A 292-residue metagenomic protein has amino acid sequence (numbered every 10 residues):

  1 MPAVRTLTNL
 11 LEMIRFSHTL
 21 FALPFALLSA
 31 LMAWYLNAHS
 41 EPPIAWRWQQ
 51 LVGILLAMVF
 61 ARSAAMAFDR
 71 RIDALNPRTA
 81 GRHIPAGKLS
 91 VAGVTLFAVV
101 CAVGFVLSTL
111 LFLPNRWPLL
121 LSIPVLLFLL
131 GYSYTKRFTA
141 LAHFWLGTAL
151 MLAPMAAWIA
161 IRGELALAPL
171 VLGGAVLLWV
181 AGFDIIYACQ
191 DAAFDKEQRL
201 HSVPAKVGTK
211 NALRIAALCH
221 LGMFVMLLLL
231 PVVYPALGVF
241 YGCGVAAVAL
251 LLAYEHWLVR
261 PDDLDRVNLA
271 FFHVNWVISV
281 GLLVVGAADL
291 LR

Functional and structural regions predicted by a protein language model:
M1-T8, M66-L89, I185-K210, W257-V267: Cytosolic, membrane-interface loops and tails of multi-pass inner-membrane proteins
A3-T8, V225, L229-R292: Extended hydrophobic alpha-helices typical of membrane-associated regions
T8-E12, R82-L172, A253-R260: Intramembrane alpha-helical segments
T8-F21, G87-K88, K136, S202-R214 (+1 more regions): Membrane interfacial helix-start motif at the N-side
L20-L23, V99, V103-V106, I123-L130 (+5 more regions): Hydrophobic alpha-helical transmembrane segments of multipass integral membrane proteins
P24-S29, L146-I161, K206-T209, F271-G286: Small-residue-rich segments of transmembrane alpha-helices in multi-pass membrane proteins, especially helix faces
F25-R71, R78, A102-L107, R116-G131 (+3 more regions): Membrane-embedded alpha-helical segments that form the functional core of polytopic membrane enzymes, especially those
Q50-I54, M58, R70-S122, E197-L237 (+2 more regions): Multi-pass membrane catalytic core of lipid/isoprenoid biosynthesis enzymes
